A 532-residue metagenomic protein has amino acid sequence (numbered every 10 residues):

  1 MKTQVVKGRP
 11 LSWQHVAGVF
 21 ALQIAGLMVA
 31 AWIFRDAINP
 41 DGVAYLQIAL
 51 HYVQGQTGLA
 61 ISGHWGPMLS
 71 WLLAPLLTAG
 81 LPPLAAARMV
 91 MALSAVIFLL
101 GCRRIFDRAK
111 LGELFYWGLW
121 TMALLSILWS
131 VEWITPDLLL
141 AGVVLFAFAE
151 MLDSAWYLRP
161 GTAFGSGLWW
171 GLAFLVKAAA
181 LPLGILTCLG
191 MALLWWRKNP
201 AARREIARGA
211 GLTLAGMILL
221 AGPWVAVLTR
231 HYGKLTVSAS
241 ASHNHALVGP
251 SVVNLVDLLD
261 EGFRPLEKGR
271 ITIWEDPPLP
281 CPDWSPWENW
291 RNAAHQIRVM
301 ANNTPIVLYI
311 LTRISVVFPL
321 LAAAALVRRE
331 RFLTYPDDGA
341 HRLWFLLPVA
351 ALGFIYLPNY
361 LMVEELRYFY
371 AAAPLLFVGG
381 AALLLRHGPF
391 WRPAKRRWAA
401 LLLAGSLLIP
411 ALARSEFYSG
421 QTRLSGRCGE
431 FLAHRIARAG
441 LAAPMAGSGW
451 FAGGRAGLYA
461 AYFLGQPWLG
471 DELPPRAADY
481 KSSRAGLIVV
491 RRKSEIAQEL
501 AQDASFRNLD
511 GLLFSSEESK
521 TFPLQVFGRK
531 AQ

Functional and structural regions predicted by a protein language model:
Q14-A17, A86, C102-L125, A141-G142 (+2 more regions): Transmembrane-helix signature of polytopic, membrane-embedded enzymes that assemble or transfer cell-envelope glycans
F34-I48, L59-L72, L81-A85, Y232-A239 (+1 more regions): Extracytoplasmic catalytic/substrate-binding loops of multi-pass membrane glycan-assembly enzymes
G63-W71, A79-L100, L308-T312, F369: Loop-to-helix entry region of an early transmembrane alpha helix in multi-pass inner-membrane enzymes
W65, W129-L140, E365: Short acidic/glycine- and proline-prone juxtamembrane loop motifs at membrane-interface regions of multi-pass membrane
A85-A86, P277-P348, L352, N359: Membrane-interface anchor segments at the N-terminal boundary of transmembrane helices in multi-pass membrane enzymes
M89-K110, F146, E150: Transmembrane-helix motifs of polytopic, lipid-linked glycan transferases
F106, L402-G457, P467-W468, E472: Membrane-embedded, lumen/periplasm-facing catalytic core of multi-pass transferases that use lipid-linked donors
D107-K110, A147-G165, A173, R197-K198: Membrane-interface transmembrane helices that cradle and orient dolichyl/undecaprenyl
